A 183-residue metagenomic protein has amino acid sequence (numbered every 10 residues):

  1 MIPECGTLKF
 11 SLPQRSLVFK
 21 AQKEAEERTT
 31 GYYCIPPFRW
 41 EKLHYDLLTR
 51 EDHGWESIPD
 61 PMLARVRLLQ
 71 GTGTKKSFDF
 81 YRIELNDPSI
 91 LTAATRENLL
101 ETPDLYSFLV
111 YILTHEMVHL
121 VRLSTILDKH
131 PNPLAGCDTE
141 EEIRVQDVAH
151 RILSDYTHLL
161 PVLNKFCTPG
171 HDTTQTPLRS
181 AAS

Functional and structural regions predicted by a protein language model:
M1-D79: A metal-dependent hydrolase signature that marks the N-terminal structural subdomain at the beginning of catalytic folds
M1-K23, H150, S154-S183: Long, well-structured alpha-helical subdomains associated with metal-dependent extracellular/ecto-lumenal hydrolases
Q22-E24, P103-V110: Well-ordered, non-membrane alpha-helical segments in soluble/globular domains
E27, G31, H119, R151-D155: A generic structural signal for well-ordered alpha-helical segments enriched in polar/charged residues
I58-S107: Active-site scaffold of zinc-dependent metalloenzymes
T92-A94, E140, P161, K165: Conserved binding/catalytic microenvironments
E97, S107, Y111, L120-R151: Post-HEXXH active-site segment of zinc metalloproteases
E116: Walker B catalytic acidic pair
